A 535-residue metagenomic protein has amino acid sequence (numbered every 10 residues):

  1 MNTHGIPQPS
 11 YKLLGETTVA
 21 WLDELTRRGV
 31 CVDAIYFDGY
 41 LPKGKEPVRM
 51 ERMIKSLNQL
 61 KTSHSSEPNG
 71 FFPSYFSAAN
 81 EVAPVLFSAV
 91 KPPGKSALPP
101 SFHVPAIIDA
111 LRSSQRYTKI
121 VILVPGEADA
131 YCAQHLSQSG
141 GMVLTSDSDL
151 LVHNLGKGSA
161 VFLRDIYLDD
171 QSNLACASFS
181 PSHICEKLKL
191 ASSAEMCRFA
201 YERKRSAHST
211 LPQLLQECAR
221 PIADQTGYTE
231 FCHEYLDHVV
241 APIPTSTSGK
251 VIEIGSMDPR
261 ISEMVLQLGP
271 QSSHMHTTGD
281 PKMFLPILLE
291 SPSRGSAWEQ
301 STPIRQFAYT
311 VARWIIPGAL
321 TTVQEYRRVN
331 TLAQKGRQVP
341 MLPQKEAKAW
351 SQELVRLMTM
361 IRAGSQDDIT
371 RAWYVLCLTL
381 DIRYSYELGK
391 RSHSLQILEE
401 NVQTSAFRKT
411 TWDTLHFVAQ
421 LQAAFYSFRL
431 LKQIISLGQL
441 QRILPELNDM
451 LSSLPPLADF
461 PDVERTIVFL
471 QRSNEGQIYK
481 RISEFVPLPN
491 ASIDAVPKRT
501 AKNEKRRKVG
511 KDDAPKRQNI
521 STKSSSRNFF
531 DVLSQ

Functional and structural regions predicted by a protein language model:
M1-V90, K95-P99, H103-S114, A128 (+1 more regions): Charged, low-complexity intrinsically disordered segments
L13-T17, V124-A128, H135, V143-T145: Short, glycine/acidic-rich beta->alpha junctions
G29, R116-I120, G140: A generic structural signal for alpha->beta connector loops
I35-G39, T118-A130, S148: Acidic carboxylate-rich catalytic motifs and surrounding loops in phosphoryl-/glycosyl-chemistry enzymes
K43-G44, Y131, H153-N154: Short secondary-structure boundary/hinge segments and terminal tails
H135-F162: Acidic, metal-binding active-site segment of PIN/NYN-like and related structure-specific nucleases
